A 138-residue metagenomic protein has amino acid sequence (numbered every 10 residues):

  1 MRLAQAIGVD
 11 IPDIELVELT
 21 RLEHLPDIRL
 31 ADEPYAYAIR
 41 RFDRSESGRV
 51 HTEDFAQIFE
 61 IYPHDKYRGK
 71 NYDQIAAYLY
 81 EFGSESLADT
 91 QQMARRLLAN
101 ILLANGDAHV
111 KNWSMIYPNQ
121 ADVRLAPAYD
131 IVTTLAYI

Functional and structural regions predicted by a protein language model:
M1-I7, D13, K70-Y137: Conserved kinase catalytic-core segment
M1-K66: Conserved ATP-binding subdomain of kinase catalytic cores across diverse folds
